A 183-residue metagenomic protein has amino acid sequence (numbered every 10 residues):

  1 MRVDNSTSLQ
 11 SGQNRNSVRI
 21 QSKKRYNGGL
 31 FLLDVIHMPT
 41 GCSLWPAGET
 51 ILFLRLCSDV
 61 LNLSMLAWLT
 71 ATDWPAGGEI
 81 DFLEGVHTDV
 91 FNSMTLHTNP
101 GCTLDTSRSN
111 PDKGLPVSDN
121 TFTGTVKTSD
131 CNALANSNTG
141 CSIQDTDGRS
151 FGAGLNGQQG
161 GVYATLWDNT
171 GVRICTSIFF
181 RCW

Functional and structural regions predicted by a protein language model:
M1-W183: GH16 jelly-roll
